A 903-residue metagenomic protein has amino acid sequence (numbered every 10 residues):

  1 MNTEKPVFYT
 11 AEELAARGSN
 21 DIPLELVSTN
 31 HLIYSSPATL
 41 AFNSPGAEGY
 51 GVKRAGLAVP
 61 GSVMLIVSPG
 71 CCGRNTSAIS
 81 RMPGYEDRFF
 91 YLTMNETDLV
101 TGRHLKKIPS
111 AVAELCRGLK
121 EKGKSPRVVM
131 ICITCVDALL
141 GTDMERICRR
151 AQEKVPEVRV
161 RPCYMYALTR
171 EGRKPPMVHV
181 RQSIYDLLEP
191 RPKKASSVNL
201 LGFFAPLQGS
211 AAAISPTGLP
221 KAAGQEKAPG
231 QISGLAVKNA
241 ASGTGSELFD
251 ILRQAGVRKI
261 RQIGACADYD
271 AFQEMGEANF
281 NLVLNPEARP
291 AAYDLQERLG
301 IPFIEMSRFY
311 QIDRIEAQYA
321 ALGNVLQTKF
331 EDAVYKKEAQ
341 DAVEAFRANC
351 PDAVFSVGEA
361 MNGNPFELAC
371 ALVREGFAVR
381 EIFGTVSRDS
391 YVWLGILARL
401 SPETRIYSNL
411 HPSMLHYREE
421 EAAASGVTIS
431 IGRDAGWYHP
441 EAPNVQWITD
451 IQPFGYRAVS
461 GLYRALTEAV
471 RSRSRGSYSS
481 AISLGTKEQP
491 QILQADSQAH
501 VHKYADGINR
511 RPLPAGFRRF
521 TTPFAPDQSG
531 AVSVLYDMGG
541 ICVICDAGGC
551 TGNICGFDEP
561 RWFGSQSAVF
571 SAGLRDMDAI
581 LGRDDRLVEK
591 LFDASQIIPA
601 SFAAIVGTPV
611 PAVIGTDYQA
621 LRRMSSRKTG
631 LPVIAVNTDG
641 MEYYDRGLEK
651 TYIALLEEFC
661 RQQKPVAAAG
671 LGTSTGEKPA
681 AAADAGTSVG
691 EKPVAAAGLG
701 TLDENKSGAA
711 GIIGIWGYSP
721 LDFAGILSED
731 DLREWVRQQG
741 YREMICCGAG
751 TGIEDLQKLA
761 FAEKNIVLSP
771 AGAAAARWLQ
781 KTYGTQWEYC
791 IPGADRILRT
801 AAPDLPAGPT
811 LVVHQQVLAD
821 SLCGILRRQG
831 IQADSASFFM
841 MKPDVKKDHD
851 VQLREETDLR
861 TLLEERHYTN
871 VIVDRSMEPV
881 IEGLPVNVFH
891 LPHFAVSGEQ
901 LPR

Functional and structural regions predicted by a protein language model:
M1-R903: An N-terminal assembly and electron-transfer interface module characteristic of large anaerobic redox and radical
